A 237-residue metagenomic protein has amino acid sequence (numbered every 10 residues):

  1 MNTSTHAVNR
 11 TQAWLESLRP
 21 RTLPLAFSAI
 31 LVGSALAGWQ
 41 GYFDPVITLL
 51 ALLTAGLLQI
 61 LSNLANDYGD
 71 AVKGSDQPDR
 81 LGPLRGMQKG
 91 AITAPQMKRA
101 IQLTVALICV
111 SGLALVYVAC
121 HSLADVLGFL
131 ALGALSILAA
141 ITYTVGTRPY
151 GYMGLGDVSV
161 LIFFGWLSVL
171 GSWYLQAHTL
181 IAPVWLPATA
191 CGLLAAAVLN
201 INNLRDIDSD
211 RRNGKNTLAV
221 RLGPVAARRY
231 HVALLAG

Functional and structural regions predicted by a protein language model:
M1-V46, L50, R148, M153 (+1 more regions): Topogenic membrane-insertion module of multi-pass membrane proteins
L15, L23-F27, P45-L53, K98-Q102 (+4 more regions): Hydrophobic alpha-helical transmembrane segments
F27-G33, V158-W173, C191, V220-P224: Small-residue-rich segments of transmembrane alpha-helices in multi-pass membrane proteins, especially helix faces
V32, G41-A65, G128-I141, I181-I201: Membrane-embedded alpha-helical segments that form the functional core of polytopic membrane enzymes, especially those
V32, L36, L61-A65, S111-A114 (+2 more regions): Alpha-helical membrane-inserting segments
A65-K73, R148-G156, L175-P183, L204-R211: A cytosolic-side transmembrane-helix exit/cap motif
A65-L107, A195-A236: Solvent-exposed interhelical
P83-T179: Intramembrane alpha-helical segments
